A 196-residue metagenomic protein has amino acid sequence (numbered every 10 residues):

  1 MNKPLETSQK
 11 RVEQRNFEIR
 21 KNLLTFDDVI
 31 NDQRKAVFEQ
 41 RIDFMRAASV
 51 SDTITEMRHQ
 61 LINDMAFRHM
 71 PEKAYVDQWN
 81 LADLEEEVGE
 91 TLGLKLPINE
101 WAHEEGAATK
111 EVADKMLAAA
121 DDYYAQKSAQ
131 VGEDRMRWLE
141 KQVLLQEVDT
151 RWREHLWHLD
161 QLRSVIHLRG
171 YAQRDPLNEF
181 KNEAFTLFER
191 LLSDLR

Functional and structural regions predicted by a protein language model:
M1-R196: Extended, charged helical/alpha-beta scaffold domains that provide interaction surfaces
